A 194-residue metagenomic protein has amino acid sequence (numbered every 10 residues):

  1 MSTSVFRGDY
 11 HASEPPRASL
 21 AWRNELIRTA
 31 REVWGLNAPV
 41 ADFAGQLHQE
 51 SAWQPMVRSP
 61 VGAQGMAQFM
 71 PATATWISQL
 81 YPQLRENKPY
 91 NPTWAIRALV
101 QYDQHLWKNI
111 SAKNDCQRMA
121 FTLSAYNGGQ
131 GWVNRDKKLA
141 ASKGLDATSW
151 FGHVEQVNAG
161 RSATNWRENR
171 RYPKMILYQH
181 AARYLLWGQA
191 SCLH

Functional and structural regions predicted by a protein language model:
M1-G8, A12-A18, T75-Q101, H105-H194: Non-catalytic cell-wall polysaccharide-engagement segments
D9-E14, A18, W22-W34, V57-R58: Peri-catalytic and regulatory segments of divalent metal-dependent proteins
A21, A38-F43, H48, V61-Q64 (+1 more regions): Extracytoplasmic
I27, V40-A44, A120-L123, P173: Short, well-structured alpha-helical segments
A30-A38, S111-K113: Short, charged helix-capping/linker segments at alpha-helix termini
G35-P39, W166-N169: Extracellular/periplasmic catalytic domains that process cell-envelope and extracellular macromolecules
D42, Q68-A72, W76, A98: Generic alpha-helical secondary structure signal
H48-M66, M70-T73, G129, I176: Cell-wall polysaccharide-cleaving catalytic domain and substrate-binding groove, primarily in peptidoglycan/chitin
